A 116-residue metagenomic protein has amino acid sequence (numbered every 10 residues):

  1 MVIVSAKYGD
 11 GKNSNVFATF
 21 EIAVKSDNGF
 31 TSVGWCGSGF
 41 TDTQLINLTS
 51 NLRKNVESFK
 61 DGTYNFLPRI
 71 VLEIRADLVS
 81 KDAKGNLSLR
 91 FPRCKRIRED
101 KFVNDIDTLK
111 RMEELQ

Functional and structural regions predicted by a protein language model:
M1-V2, K7-D10, G29-Q116: Intrinsically disordered, low-complexity regulatory tails
K12, F17-D27: Catalytic nucleophile-His microenvironment captured as a short glycine-rich beta-strand/loop that brackets
